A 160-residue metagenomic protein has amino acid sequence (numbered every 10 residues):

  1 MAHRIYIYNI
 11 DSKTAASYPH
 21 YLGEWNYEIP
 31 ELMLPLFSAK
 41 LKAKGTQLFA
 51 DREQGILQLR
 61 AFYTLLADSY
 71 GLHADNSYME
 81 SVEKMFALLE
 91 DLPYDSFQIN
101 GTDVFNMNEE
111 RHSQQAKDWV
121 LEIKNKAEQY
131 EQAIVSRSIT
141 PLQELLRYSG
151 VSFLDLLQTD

Functional and structural regions predicted by a protein language model:
M1-K42, T159-D160: Short, extreme N-terminal segment that most often corresponds to the first beta-strand
M1-R4, I10-D11, D95-D160: Acidic, proline/glycine-rich low-complexity IDRs
A2-I5, D75-V82, N100: Core of folded catalytic or high-affinity ligand/protein-binding domains in predominantly eukaryotic proteins
W25, I29-S69: Compact, glycine/acidic-enriched structural inserts
S69-H73, V104-M107: Short acidic, S/G/P-rich loop/turn micro-motifs used as interaction or catalytic elements
L72-M85, A116-E128: Well-ordered, non-membrane alpha-helical segments in soluble/globular domains
D91-L92: Short, ordered beta-strand-loop transition motifs
